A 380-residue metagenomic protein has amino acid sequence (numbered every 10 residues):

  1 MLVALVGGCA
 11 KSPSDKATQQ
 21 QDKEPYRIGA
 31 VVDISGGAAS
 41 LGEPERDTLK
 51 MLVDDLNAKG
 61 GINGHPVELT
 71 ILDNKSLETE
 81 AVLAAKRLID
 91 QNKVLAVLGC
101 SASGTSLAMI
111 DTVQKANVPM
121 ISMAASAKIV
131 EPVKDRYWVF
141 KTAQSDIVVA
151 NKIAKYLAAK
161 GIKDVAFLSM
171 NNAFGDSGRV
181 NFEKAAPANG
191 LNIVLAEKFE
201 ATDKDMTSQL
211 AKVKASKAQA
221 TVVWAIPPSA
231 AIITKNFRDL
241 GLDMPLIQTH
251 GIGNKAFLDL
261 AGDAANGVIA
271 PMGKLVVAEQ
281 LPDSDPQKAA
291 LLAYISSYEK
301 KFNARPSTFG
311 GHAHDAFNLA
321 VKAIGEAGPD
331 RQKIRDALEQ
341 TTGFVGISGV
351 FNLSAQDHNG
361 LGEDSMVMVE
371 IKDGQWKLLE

Functional and structural regions predicted by a protein language model:
M1-R27, A58, E380: Short, low-complexity disordered leader/linker segments with a strong preference for bacterial N-terminal type II
P13-K16, P25, S40-D47, K59-V130 (+2 more regions): Beta-alpha junction/loop-to-helix N-cap segments that form part of ligand/metal-binding clefts
D22, Y26-K50, L72-T79, S101-A102 (+3 more regions): Extracytoplasmic "Venus flytrap"
E24-R27, G64-E68, Q91-A96, K115-M120 (+8 more regions): Loop/turn elements at helix/coil->beta-strand transitions in domains of secreted/extracellular proteins
L83, K128-I129, Y137-G241, S284-D285: Extracellular/periplasmic Venus flytrap/periplasmic-binding protein
L88-S101, I121-M123, A166-S169, K217-P227 (+3 more regions): Periplasmic-binding protein-like
T234-H312, Q375-L378: Extracellular/periplasmic periplasmic-binding protein-like sensory domains
S297-G310, V321-Q375: Segments of small-molecule ligand-sensing domains
